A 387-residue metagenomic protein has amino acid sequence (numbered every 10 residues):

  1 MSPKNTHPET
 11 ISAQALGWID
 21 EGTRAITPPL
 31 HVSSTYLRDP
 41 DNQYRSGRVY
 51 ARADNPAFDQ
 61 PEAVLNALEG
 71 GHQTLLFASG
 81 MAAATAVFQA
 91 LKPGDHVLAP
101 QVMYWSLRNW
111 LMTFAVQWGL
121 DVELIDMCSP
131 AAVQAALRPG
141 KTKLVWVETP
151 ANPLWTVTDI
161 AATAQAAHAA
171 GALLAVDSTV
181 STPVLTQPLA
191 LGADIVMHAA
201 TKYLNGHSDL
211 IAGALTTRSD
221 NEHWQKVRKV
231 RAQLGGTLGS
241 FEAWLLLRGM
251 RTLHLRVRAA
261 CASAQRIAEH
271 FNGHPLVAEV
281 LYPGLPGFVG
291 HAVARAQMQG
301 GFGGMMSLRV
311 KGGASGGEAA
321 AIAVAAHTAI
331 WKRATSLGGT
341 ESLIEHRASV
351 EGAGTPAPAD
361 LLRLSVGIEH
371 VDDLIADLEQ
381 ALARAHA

Functional and structural regions predicted by a protein language model:
M1-N55, P61-V64: N-terminal "arm"/small-domain region of PLP-dependent enzymes with the aminotransferase-like
S2, T74-H274, L281: Conserved PLP-enzyme active-site core in the AAT-like
T35-T85, A90, S106-T113: Conserved N-terminal alpha-helix of the aminotransferase class I/II PLP-enzyme fold
T35-Y36, T217-E222, M250, V310-G316: Short loop segments at secondary-structure junctions
M112, D121, Q134-L137, S342-A387: PLP-dependent enzyme catalytic core of the Aspartate aminotransferase-like
V227, A320-A329, D377-L382: Short amphipathic alpha-helices in soluble, non-transmembrane regions that often serve as interface/regulatory elements
L234, A326-S336, A381-A387: A common structural junction motif
L276-L362, V366: Conserved C-terminal alpha-helix-loop-beta "cap" of PLP-dependent enzymes that closes/shapes the active-site mouth
